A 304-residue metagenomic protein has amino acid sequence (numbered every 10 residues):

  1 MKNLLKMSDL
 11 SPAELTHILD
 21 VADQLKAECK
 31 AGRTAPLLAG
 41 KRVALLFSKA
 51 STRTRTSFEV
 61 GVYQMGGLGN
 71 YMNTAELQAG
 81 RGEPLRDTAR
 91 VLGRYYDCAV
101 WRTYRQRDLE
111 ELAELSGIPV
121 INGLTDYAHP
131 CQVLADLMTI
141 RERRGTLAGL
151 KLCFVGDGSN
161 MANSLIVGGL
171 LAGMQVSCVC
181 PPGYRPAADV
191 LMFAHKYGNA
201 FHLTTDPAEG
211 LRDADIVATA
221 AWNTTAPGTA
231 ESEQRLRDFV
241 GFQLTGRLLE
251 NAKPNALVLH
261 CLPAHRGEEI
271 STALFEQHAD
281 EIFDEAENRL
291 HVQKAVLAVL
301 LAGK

Functional and structural regions predicted by a protein language model:
M1-T56, V60: Positively charged, low-complexity intrinsically disordered leader regions
R42-V43, F47-Y95: Active-site cofactor/substrate anionic-group-binding motifs, chiefly glycine- and Lys/Arg-rich phosphate-binding loops
S48-V60, E142-A220: Glycine-rich phosphate/diphosphate-binding loop of Rossmann-like nucleotide-binding domains
M65, Y95, L115-S116, A172 (+3 more regions): Short, structured coil segments at secondary-structure junctions
R90, D97-G168, H260: Anion-binding alpha/beta catalytic cores of soluble intermediary-metabolism enzymes, centered on
H195-A273: Rossmann-like adenosine-cofactor binding region
N255-A256, C261-K304: Adenosine-phosphate binding glycine-rich loop
